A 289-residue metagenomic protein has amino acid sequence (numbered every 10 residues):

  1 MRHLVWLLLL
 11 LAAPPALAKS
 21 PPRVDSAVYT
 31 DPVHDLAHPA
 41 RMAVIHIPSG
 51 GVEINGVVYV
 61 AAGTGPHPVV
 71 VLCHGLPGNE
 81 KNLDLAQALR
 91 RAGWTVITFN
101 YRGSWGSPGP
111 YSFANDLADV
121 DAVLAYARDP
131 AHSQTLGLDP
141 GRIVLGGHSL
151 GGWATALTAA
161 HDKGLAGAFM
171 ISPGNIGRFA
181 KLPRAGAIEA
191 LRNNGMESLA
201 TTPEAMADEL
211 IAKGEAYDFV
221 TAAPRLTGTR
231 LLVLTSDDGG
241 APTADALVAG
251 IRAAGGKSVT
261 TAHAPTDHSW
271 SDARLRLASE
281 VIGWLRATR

Functional and structural regions predicted by a protein language model:
K19-D25, L157-M206: Hydrolase active-site cap/lid region
S20-T64: N-terminal cap/lid segment of alpha/beta-hydrolase-fold proteins
H67, H74-G78: Active-site glycine-rich loops that stabilize anionic/oxyanionic intermediates across multiple enzyme folds
L72-G75, T98: Structural cue for short, hydrophobic secondary-structure segments
L89-P108: Conserved alpha/beta-hydrolase
Y111-G137: Alpha/beta-hydrolase active-site loop
G146-L157: Glycine-rich nucleophile elbow surrounding the catalytic serine of serine-hydrolase chemistry
E209-S279, W284-R286: Serine-hydrolase catalytic core
